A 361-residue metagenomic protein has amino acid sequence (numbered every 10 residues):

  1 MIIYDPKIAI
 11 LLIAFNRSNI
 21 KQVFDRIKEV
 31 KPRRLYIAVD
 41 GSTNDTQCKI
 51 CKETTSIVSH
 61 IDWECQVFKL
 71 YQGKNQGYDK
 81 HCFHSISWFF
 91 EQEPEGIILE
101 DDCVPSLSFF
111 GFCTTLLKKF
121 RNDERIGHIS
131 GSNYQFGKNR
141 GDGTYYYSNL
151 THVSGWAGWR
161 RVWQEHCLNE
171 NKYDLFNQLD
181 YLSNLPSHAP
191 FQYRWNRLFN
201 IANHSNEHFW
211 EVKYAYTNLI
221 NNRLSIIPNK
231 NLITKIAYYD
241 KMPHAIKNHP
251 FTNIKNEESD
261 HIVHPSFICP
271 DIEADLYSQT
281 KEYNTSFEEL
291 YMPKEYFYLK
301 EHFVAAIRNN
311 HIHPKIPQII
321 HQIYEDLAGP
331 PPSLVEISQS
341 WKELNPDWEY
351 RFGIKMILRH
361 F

Functional and structural regions predicted by a protein language model:
M1-I98, C103-F303, E343, E349 (+1 more regions): An acidic/histidine-cluster motif and surrounding catalytic segment that typifies divalent-metal-assisted enzyme active
M1-K7, N309-I316: Extreme N-terminus of proteins, especially the signal/transit-peptide cleavage junction and the first residues
I10, I307-R308, A328: A detector of helix-start/N-cap boundary segments at the beginnings of structured domains
F24, I307-N309, I337-S340: Short secondary-structure capping/turn segments at boundaries of alpha-helices and beta-strands
Q47-C51, H313, L334: Generic structural signal for well-ordered secondary structure
S108, G131, P314-F361: Lumenal/extracellular "mature" regions of secretory-pathway glycan-modifying transferases
F303-V304, P317: N-terminal transition regions in large eukaryotic proteins
